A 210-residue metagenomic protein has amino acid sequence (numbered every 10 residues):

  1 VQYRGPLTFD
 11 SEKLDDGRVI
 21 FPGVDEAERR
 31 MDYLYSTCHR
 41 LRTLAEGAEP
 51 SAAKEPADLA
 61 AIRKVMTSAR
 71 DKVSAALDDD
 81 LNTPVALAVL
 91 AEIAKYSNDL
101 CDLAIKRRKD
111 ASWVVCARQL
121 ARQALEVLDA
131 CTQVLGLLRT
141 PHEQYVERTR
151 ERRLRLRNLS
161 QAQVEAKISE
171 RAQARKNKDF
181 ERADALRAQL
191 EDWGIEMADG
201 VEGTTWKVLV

Functional and structural regions predicted by a protein language model:
V1-A75, D79, K95, D102: Catalytic adenosine-cofactor/nucleotide-binding cores of aminoacyl-tRNA synthetases and other
T8, T37, T43, T67 (+5 more regions): Residue-identity detector for threonine
D25-Y35, D71, P84-A91, R122-L125 (+1 more regions): Non-catalytic, well-ordered alpha-helical scaffold segments
A52-L59, T83, D110-A117: Alpha-helical rod/repeat scaffolding segments in eukaryotic adaptors/tethers and long-chain four-helix cytokines
I62-M66, T83, R157-V164: Generic alpha-helical segment signature
A75-D78, A88-V210: Basic, alpha-helical terminal appendages of large translation-related enzymes
